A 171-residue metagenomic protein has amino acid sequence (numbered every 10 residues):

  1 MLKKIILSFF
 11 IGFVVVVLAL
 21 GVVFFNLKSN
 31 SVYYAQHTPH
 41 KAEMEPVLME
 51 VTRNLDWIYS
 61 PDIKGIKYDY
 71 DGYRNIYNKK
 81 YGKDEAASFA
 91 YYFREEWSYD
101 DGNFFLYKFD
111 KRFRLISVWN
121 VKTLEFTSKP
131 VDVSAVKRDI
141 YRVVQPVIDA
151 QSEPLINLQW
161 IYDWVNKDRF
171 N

Functional and structural regions predicted by a protein language model:
M1-L18: N-terminal Sec-pathway targeting helices
K3, F24, V47-L48, A150-P154: Alpha-helical interaction segments
L7-S8, S29-H37, N166-R169: N-terminal first transmembrane alpha-helix
L18-D101: N-terminal export/targeting and maturation segments
Y70-N171: Extracytoplasmic electrostatic interaction patches
